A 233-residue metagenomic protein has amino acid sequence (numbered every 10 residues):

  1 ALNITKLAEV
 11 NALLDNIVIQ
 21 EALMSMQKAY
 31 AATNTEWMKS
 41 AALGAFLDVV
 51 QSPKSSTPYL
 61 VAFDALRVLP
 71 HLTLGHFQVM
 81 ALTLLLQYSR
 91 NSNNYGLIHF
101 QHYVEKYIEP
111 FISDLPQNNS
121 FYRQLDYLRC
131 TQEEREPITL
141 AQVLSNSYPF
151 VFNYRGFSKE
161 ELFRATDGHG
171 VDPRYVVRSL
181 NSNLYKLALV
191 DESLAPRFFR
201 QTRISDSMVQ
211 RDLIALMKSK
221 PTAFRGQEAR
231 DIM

Functional and structural regions predicted by a protein language model:
A1-R67, P221-E228: Eukaryotic partner-binding/assembly regions in large regulatory complexes
K39-L47, L97, N118, Y122-R123 (+1 more regions): Accessory beta->alpha helical hairpin/"wing" motif in late/C-terminal subdomains of nucleic-acid enzymes
S55-N94: Short alpha-helical segments that sit at the start of domains
F63-L69, E109-F111, N119: Short secondary-structure capping micro-motifs at structural edges
S89, H99-P116: Short helix-coil junctions and helix-kink-helix linkers
R129: Glycine-centered, phosphate/nucleic-acid-interacting loop/turn motifs that mediate DNA/RNA or nucleotide
